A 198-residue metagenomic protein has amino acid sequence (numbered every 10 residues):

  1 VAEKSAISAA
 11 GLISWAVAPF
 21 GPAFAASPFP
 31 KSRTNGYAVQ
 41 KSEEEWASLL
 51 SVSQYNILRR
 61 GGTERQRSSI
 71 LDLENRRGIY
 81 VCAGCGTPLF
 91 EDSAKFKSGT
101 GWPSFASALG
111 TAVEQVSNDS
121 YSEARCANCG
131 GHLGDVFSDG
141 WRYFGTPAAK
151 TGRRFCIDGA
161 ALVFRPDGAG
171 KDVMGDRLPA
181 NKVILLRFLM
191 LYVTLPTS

Functional and structural regions predicted by a protein language model:
V1-A25: N-terminal export signals
A26-P28, R33-V81, G86-F188, Y192: A short Gly-Trp-Pro
T194-T197: Ala/Thr-enriched low-complexity intrinsically disordered regions
